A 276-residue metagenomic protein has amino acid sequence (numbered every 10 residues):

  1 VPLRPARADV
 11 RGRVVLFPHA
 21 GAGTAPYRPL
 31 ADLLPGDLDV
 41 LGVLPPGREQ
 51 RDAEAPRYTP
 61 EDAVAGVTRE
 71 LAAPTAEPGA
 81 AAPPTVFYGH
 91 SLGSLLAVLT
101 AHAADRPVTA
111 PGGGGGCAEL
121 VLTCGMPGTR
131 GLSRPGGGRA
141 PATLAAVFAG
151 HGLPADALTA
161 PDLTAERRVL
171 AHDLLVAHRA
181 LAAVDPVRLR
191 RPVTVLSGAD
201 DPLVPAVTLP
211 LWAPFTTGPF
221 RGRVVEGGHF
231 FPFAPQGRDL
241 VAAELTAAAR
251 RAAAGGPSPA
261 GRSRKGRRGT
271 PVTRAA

Functional and structural regions predicted by a protein language model:
V1-Y88, L92-A276: Non-catalytic, mobile gating and regulatory segments of ester bond hydrolases
